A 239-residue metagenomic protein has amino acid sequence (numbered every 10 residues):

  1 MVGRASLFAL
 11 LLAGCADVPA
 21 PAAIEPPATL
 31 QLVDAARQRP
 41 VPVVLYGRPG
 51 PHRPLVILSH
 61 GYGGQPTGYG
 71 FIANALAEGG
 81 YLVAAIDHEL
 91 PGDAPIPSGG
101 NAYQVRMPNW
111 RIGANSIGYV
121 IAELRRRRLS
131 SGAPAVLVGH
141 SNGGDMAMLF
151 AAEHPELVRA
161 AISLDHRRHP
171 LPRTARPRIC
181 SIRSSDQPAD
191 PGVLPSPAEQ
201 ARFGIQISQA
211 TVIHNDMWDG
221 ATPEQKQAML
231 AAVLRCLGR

Functional and structural regions predicted by a protein language model:
M1-S6: Bacterial N-terminal signal peptides that target proteins for export
L7-Y46: An N-terminal hydrophobic leader/cap segment in hydrolases
Q31-S130: Serine-hydrolase catalytic machinery in alpha/beta-hydrolase-like enzymes
I121-A175: Primarily recognizes the serine-hydrolase "nucleophile elbow" in alpha/beta-hydrolase and SGNH/GDSL folds
R173, P188-L194: Conserved alpha/beta-hydrolase "acid-adjacent" motif
C180-R183: Short beta-strand/loop motif that positions the catalytic acidic residue of the alpha/beta-hydrolase fold
Q200-D216: Catalytic histidine neighborhood in serine/cysteine hydrolases with alpha/beta-hydrolase-type architecture
A221-R239: Catalytic active-site module of serine/aspartate enzymes centered on a nucleophile-bearing elbow/loop
